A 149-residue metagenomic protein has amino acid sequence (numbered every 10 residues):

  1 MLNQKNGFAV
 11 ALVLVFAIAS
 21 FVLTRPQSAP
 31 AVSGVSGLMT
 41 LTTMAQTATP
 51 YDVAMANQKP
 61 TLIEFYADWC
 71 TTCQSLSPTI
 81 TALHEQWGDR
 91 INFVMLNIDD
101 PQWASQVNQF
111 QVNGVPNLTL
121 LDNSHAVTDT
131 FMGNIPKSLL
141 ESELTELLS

Functional and structural regions predicted by a protein language model:
M1-T42, S149: N-terminal targeting signals for export/organelle localization
T42-K59, A104: A short beta-strand-turn-helix
A56-D68: Short active-site neighborhood of thiol/selenol oxidoreductases, capturing the structured segment around
L62-I63, F93, L118: Hydrophobic beta-strand anchors of alpha/beta hydrolase catalytic cores
D68-S75, P116-N117: C-type cytochrome heme c attachment motif
T72-W87: Typically the conserved alpha-helix immediately C-terminal to a functionally engaged Cys/Sec in thioredoxin-like
D89-A104: Thiol-based oxidoreductase modules, predominantly thioredoxin-like and allied folds used for disulfide exchange
G114, L120-S149: Non-catalytic, surface beta->alpha helical segment in thiol-disulfide oxidoreductase systems
